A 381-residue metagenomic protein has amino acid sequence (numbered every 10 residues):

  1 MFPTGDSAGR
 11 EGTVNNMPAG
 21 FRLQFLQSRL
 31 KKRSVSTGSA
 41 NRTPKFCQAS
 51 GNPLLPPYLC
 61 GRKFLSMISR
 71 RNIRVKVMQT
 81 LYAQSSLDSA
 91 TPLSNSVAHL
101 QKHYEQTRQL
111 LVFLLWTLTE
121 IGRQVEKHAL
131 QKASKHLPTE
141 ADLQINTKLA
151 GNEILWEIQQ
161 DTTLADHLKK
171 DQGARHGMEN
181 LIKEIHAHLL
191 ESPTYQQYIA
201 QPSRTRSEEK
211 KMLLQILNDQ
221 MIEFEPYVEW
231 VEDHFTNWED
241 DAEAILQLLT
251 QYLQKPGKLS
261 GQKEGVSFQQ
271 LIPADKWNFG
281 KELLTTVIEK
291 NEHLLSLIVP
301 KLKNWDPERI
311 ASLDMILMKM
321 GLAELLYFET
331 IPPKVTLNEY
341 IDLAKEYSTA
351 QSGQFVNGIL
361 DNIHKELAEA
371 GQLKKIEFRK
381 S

Functional and structural regions predicted by a protein language model:
F2, V14-A19: Low-complexity, glycine/proline/serine-enriched flexible coil segments that act as short hinges or interruptions within
D6-G12, L30: Compositionally biased, low-complexity intrinsically disordered regions
A8, F21-Q24, R42: Short linear/disordered segments characteristic of secreted peptide precursors and small low-complexity proteins
T13, S34, S50-C60: Intrinsically disordered, low-complexity proline-rich regions
N16-M17, K32, G38: Alpha-helix boundary/capping motif
F25-S28, R33, F46, F64: Cationic, low-complexity basic patches in intrinsically disordered or flexible, solvent-exposed regions
S39-P44, P57: Cationic, amphipathic, low-complexity segments that mediate targeting or membrane/lipid association
R62-S381: Class I Rossmann-like S-adenosyl-L-methionine
